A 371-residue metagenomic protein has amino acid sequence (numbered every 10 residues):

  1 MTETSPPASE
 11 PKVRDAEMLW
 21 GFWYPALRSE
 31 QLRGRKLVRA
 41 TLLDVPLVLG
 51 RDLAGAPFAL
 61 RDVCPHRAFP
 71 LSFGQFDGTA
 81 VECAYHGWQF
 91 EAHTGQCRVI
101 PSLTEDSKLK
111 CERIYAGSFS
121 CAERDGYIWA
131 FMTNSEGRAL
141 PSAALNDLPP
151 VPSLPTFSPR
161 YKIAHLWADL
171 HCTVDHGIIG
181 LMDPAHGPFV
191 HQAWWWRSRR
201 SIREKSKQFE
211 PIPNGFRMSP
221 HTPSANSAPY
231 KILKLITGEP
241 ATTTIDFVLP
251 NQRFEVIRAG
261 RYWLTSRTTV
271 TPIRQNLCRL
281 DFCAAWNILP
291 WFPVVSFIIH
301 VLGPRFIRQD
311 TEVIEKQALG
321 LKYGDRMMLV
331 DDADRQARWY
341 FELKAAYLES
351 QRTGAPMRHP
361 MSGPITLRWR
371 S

Functional and structural regions predicted by a protein language model:
T2-K12, L27-T156, W369-S371: Rieske [2Fe-2S] iron-sulfur-binding domain
L19-A26: A short helix->beta-strand "capping" segment at the edge of beta-propeller domains
F22, V45, G117, L264-S266: Short beta-strand or tight-loop elements that sit immediately N-terminal to catalytic metal-binding acidic residues
A56, P141-S371: C-terminal catalytic domain of Rieske-type non-heme iron oxygenases
